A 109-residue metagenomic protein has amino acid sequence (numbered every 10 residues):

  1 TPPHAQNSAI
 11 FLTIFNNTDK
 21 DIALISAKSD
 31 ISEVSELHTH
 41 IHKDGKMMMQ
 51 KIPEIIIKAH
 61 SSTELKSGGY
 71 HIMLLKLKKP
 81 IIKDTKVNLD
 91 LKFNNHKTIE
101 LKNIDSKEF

Functional and structural regions predicted by a protein language model:
T1-F109: Compact, glycine-rich, soluble single-domain proteins
